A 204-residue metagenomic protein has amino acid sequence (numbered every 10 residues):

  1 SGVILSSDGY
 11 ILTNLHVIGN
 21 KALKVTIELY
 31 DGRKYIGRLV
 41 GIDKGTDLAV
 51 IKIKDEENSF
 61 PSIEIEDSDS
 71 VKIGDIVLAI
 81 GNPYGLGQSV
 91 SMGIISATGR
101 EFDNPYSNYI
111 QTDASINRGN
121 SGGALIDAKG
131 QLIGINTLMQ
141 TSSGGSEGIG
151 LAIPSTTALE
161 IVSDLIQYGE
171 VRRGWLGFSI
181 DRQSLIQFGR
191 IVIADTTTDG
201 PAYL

Functional and structural regions predicted by a protein language model:
S1-Y203: Serine-dependent protease modules
